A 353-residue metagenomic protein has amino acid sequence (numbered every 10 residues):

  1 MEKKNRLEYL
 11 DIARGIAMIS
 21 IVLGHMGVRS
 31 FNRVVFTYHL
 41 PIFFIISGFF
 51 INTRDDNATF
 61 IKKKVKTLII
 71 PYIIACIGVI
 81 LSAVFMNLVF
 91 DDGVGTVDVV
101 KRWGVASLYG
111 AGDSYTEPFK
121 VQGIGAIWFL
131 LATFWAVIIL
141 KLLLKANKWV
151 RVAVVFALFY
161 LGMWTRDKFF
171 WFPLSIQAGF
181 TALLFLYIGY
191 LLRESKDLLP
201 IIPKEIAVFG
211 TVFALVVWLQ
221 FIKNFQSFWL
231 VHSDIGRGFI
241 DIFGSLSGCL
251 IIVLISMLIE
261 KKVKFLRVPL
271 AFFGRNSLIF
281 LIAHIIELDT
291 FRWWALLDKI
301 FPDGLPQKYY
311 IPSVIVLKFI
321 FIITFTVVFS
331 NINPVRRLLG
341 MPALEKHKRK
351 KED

Functional and structural regions predicted by a protein language model:
M1-D353: Alpha-helical transmembrane segments and their immediate juxtamembrane cytosolic regions
